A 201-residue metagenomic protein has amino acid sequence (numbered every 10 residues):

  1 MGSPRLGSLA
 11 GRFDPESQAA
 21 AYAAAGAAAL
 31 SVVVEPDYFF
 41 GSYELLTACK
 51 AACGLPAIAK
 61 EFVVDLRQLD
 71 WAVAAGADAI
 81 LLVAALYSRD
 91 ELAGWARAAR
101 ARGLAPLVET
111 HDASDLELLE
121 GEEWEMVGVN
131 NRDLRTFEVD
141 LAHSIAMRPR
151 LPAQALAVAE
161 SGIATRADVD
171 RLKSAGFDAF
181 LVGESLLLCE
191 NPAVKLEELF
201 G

Functional and structural regions predicted by a protein language model:
M1-G2, E35, F62, A85 (+4 more regions): Active-site beta-loop-alpha junctions enriched in small/polar residues
M1-P15, P56-V64, L107-E109, V158-I163: Active-site mouth loops of central-metabolism enzymes
P4-A10, Q18-Y38, L119-R148: Glycine/Thr-rich beta-alpha phosphate-binding loop at enzyme active sites
G26-A27, A52-L55, A74-I80, R100-L104 (+4 more regions): Glycine-enriched alpha-helix->loop->beta-strand junction motifs that scaffold or abut catalytic
V34, E44-A48, A52-Q68, A74 (+2 more regions): Glycine- and Gly-Pro-enriched alpha-helical subdomains that act as flexible, kink-prone "lid/hinge" or packing modules
V64-G76, H111-E123, A159, I163-V182 (+1 more regions): Catalytic cores of alpha/beta
W71-E91, G128-F137, F177-L196: Glycine-rich phosphate-binding active-site loops on the catalytic face of alpha/beta enzymes
A146-R150, K173, L186-G201: C-terminal helical cap(s) of enzyme catalytic domains, especially alpha/beta-barrels
